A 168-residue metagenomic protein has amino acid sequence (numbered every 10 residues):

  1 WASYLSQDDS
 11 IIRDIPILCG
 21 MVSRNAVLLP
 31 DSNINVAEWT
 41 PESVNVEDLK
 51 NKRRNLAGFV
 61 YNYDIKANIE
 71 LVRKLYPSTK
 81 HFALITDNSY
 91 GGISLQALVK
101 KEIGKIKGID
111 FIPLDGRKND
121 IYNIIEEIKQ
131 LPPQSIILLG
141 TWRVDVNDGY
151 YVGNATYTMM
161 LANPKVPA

Functional and structural regions predicted by a protein language model:
W1-A168: Short hydrophobic alpha-helices and adjacent helix-cap/hinge residues
